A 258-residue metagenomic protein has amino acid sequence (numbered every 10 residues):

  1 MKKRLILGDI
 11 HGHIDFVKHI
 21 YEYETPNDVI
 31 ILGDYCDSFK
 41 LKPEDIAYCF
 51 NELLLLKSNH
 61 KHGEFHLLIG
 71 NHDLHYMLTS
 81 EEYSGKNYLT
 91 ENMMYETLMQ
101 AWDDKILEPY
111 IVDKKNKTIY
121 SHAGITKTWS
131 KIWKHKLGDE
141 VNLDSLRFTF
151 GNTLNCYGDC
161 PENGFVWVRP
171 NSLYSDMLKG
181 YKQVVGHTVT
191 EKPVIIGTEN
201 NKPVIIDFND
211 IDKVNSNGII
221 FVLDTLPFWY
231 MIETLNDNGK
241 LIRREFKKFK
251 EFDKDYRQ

Functional and structural regions predicted by a protein language model:
M1-L5: Extreme N-terminal starter segment of soluble prokaryotic enzymes
L7, G12-M94: Core catalytic region of metal-dependent phosphoesterases/phosphodiesterases, especially metallo-beta-lactamase-like
L7-G8, V29-G33, H66-N71, Y120-S121 (+3 more regions): Active-site neighborhood of phospho(di)ester-bond hydrolases with catalytic His/Asp-centered motifs
S38-K40, L74-L78, S121, K127-K131 (+2 more regions): Short catalytic/ligand-binding loop motif for oxyanion handling, primarily in non-cytosolic enzymes, centered on
L56-F65, Y95-K115, Y181: A structural motif corresponding to the C-terminal end of an alpha-helix and its immediate exit/capping segment
Y88-E96, P109-K179: Active-site-proximal loop/helix segment associated with metal-binding centers of metalloenzymes
N171-K247: Conserved beta-sheet core of the metallophosphoesterase superfamily
F249-D253: Active-site-proximal or metal-binding-adjacent scaffold patches in catalytic folds
